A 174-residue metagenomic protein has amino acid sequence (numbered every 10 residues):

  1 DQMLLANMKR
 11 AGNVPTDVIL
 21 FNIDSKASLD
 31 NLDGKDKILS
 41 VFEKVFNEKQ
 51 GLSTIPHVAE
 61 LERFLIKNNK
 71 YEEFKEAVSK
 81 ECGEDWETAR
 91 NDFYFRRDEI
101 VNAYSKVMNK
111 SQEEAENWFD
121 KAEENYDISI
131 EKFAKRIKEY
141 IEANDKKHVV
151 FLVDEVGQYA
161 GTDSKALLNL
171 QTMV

Functional and structural regions predicted by a protein language model:
D1-D92: P-loop NTPase motor core
N13-A27, E113-W118, K146-Q158: Glycine-rich, often proline-containing surface loops adjacent to acidic residues and nearby aromatics that form
A27-N31, V107-S111, G157-G161, L167-L168: Flexible loop/turn segments at secondary-structure boundaries
Q50-T54, Q112, D145: Residue-level signal for secondary-structure boundary elements
I55-L61, W118-A122, L152: Short coil/turn segments at secondary-structure boundaries
E72, V107-S111, N144: Short, flexible helical or helix-coil boundary motifs
S79-F133: Long, low-complexity, polar/charged, intrinsically disordered or flexibly structured peripheral segments
N125-V174: Conserved Walker B catalytic segment
